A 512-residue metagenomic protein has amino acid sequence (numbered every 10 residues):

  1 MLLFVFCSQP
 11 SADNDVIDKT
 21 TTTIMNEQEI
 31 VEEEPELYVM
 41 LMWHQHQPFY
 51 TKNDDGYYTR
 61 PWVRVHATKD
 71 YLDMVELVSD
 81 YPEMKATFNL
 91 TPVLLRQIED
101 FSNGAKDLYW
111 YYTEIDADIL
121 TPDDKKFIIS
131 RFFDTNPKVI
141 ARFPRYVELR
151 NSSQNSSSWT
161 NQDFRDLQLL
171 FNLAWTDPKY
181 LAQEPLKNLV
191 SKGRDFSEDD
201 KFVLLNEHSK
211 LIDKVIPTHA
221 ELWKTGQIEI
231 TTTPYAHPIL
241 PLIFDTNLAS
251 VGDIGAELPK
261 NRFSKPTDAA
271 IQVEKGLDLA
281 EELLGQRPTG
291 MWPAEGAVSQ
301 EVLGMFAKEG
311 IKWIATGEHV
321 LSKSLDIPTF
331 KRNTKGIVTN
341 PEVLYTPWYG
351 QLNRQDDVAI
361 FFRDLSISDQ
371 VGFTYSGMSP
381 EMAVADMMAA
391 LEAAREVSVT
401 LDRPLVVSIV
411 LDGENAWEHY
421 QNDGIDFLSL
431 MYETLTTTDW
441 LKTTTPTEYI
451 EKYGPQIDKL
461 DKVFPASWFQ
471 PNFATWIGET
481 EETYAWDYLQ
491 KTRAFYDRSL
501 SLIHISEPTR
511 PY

Functional and structural regions predicted by a protein language model:
V5-F6: C-terminal motif of bacterial Sec signal peptides marking the signal peptidase cleavage site
I30-M84, V93-V203: N-terminal regions that are enriched for targeting/export leaders and immediately downstream pro/stem segments
H44, V78, T233, M291 (+2 more regions): Conserved, mostly hydrophobic/aromatic
D70, M74, W313-K331, V343-W348 (+1 more regions): C-terminal domain-boundary segment and adjacent tail
S79-Y81, P217-T232, Q351-R354, V399: Acidic (Asp/Glu)-rich catalytic clusters
A105-P137, S250-A270, A307-Y349: Acidic, His- and aromatic-enriched active-site or binding-groove loops in soluble protein domains that engage sugars
L258-E295, A389-V410: CE4/NodB-like, metal-dependent polysaccharide N-deacetylase domain that modifies extracellular/periplasmic N-acetylated
I503-E507, P511-Y512: Single conserved hydrophobic/aromatic residue that forms the stacking wall/gate of nucleotide- or nucleobase-binding
